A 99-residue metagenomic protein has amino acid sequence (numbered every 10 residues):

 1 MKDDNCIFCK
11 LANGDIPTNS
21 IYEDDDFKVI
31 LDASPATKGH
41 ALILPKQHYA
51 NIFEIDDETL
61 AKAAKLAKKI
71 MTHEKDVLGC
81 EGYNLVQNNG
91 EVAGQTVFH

Functional and structural regions predicted by a protein language model:
M1-H99: HIT superfamily nucleotide-processing domains
